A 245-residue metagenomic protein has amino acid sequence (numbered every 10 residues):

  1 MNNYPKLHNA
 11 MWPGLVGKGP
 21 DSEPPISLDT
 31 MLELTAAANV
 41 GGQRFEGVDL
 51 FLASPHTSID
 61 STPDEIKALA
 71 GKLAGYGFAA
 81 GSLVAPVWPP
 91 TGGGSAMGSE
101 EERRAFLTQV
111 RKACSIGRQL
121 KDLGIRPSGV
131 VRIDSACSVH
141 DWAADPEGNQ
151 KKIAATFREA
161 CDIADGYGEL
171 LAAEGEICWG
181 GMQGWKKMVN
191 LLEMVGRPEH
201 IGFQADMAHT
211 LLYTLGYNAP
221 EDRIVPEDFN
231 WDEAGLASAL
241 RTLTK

Functional and structural regions predicted by a protein language model:
M1-P127, E147-Q150, A155-D165, R197-A205 (+2 more regions): N-terminal pre-domain/capping segments
P55-S58, P90, S138-H140, I177-G181 (+1 more regions): Short, small-residue-enriched loops and turns at beta-alpha junctions that line or gate enzyme active sites
E65, N149, M188-N190, P220-D222: Glycine-rich, phosphate-binding/catalytic loops in enzymes
M97-E101, S138-G148, A173-G180, N218-D228: Surface-exposed cleft-lining segments at the edges of enzyme active sites
C114-P146, Y167-C178: Active-site groove signature of glycoside hydrolases
G166-G196: Basic- and aromatic-lined ligand-binding clefts that recognize polyanionic substrates
W185, T214-P220: Histidine/acidic-residue-rich catalytic or RNA/ligand-binding cores of hydrolases and nuclease-related proteins
A208: Adenine-nucleotide cofactor-binding loop residues
